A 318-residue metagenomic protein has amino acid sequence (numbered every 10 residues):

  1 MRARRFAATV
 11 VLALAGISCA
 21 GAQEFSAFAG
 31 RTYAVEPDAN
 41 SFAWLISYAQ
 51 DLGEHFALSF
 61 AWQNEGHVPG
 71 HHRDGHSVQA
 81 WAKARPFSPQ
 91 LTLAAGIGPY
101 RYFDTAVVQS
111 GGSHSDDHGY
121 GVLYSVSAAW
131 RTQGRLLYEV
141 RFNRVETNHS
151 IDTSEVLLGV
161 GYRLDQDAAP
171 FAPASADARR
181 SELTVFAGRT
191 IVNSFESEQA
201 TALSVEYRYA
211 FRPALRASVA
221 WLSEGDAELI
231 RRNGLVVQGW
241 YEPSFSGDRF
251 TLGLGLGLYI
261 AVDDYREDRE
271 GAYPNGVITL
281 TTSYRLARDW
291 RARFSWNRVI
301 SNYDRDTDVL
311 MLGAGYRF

Functional and structural regions predicted by a protein language model:
A8-I17: Bacterial N-terminal signal peptides
Q23-F25, E54-F60, S88-L93, W130-V140 (+5 more regions): Repeated loop/turn-to-beta-strand initiation elements of outer-membrane beta-barrel proteins
E24, T153-R189, T307-F318: Outer-membrane beta-barrel "beta-signal"
A29-V35, W62-V68, A84-P86, I97-T105 (+9 more regions): Transmembrane beta-strands of outer-membrane beta-barrel pores
D38-W44, H72-V78, H118-Y124, D152-V156 (+4 more regions): Residues that define the transmembrane beta-barrel architecture of outer-membrane proteins
L45-S47, Q79-K83, S127, G159-G161 (+4 more regions): Outer-membrane beta-barrel architecture
Q50, A82-P86, L91, W130 (+7 more regions): Residue-level signature of outer-membrane beta-barrel architecture
L52-Q109, E206-G271, N275: Gram-negative (and chloroplast) outer-membrane scaffold detector with strong preference for beta-barrel transmembrane
